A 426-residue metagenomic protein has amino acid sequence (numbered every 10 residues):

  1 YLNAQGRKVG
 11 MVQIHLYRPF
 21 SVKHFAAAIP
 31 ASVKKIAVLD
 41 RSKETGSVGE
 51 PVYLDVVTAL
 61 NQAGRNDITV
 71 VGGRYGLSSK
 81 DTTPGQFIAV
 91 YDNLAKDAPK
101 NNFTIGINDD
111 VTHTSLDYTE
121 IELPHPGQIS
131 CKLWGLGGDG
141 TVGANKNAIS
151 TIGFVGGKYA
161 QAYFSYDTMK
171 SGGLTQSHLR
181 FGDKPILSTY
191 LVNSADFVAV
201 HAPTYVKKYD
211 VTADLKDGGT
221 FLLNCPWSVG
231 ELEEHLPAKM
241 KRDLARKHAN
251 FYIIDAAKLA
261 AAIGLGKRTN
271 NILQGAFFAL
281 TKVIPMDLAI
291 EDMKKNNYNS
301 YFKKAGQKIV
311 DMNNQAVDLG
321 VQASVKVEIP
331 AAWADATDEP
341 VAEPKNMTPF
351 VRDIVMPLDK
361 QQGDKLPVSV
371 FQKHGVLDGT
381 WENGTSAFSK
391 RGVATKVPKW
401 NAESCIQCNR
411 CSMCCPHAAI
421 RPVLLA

Functional and structural regions predicted by a protein language model:
L2-M11, Q62, T151-K158: Short helix-loop-beta junction
R7-K23: Acidic, glycine-rich catalytic loops of TOPRIM or P-loop NTPase phosphate-binding modules used across DNA replication
R18-K23, S32-K35, L39-E50, L54 (+2 more regions): Active-site cofactor/cluster-binding pocket
I36, V397-A418: Cysteine-centered iron-sulfur cluster-binding motifs in ferredoxin-type domains/subunits of redox enzymes
V71-Q86, A316-V327: Short, conserved secondary-structure transition motifs
S78-K158, M169-S171: Active-site phosphate/pyrophosphate-binding segments
F371-K399, V423: Short, charged low-complexity linear segments at domain edges
G384-S386, R410-A426: Iron-sulfur cluster-binding cysteine motifs and their immediate structural context in ferredoxin-like electron-transfer
